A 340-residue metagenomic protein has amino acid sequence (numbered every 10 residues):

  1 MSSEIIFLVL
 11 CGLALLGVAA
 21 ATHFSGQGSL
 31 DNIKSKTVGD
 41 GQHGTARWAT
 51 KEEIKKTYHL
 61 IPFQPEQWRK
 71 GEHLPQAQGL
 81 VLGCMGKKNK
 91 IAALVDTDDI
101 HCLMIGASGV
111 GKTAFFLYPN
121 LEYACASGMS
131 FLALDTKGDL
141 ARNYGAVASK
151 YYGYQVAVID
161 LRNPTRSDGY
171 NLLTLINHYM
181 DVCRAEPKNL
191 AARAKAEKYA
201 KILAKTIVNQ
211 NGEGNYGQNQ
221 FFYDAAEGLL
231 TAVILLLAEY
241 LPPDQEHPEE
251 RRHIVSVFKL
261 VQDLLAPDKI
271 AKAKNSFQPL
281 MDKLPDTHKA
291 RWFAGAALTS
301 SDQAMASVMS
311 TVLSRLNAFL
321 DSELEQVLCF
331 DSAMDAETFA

Functional and structural regions predicted by a protein language model:
M1-V110, A114-E122, S127, T165: Basic- and hydrophobic-enriched, low-structure N-terminal and domain-boundary segments that flank ATP-binding catalytic
L74, Q78-N89, A93-A340: P-loop NTPase motor domains
